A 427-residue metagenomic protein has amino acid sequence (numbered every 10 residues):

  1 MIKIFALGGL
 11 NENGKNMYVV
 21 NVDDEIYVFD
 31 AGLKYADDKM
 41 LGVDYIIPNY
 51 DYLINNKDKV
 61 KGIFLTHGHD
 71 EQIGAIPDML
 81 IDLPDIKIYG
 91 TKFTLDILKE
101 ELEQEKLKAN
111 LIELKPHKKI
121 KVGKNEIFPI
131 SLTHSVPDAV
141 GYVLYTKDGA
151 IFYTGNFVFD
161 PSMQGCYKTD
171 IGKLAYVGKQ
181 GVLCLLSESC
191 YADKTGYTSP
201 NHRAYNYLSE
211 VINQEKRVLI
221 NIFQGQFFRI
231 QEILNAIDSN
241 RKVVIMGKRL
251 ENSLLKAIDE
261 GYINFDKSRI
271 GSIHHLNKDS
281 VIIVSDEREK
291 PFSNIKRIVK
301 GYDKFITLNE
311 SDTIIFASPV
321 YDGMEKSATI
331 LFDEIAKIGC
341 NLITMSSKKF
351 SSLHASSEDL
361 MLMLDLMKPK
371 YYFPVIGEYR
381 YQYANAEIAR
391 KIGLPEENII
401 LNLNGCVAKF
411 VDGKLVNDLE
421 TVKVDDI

Functional and structural regions predicted by a protein language model:
I2-F64, H69-I273, K296-D303, K326: His/Asp/Glu-rich metal-coordinating catalytic cores of metallo-dependent phosphodiesterases/hydrolases acting on
D193-A317, Y321-S346, F350, A355-K368 (+1 more regions): Hard-cation-handling environments
